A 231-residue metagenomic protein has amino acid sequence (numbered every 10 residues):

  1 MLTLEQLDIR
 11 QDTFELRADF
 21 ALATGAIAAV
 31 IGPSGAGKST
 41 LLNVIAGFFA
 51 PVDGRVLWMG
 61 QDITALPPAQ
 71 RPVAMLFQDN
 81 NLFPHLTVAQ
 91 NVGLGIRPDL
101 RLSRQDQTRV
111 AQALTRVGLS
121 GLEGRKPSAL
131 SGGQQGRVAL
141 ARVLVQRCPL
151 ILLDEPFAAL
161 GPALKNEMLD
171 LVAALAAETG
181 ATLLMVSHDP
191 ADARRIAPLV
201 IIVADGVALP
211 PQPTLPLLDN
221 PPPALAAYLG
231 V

Functional and structural regions predicted by a protein language model:
L2-L153, A158-A159, A163-L164, L175: ABC family nucleotide-binding domain
Q78, H188-D189: Conserved H-loop
K165-T179: Helical segment within the ABC ATPase nucleotide-binding domain
G180-V186: Conserved H-loop
A193-R195: A short, surface-exposed alpha-helical micro-motif characterized by mixed small hydrophobic and charged/polar residues
L199, P211: Short, glycine/charged-rich "phosphate-handling" switch motifs in NTP-dependent and phosphotransfer domains
D205-G206: Conserved ABC ATPase "signature" C-loop
T214-V231: C-terminal boundary and immediately downstream tail of ABC-type ATPase nucleotide-binding domains
